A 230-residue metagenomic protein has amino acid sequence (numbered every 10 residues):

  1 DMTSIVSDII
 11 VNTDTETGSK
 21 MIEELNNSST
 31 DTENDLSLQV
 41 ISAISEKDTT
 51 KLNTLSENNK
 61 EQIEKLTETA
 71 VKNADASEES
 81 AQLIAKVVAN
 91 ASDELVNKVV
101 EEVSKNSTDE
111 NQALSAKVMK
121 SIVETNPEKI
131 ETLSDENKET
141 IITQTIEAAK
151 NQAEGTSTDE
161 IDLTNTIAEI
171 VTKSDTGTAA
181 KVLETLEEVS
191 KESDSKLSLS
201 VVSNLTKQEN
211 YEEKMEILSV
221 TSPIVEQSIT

Functional and structural regions predicted by a protein language model:
D1-T230: Non-catalytic all-alpha helical scaffold/repeat segments
